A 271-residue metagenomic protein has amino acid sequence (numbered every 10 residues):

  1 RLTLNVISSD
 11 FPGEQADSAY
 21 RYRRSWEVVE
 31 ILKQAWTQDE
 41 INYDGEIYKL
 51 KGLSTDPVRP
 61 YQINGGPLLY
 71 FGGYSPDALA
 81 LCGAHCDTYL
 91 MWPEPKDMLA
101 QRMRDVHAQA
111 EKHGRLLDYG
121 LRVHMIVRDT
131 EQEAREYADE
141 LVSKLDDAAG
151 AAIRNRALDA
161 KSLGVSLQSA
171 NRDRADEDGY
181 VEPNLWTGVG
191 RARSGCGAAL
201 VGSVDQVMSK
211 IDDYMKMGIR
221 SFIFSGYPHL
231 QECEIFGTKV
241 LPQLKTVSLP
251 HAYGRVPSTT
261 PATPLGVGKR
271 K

Functional and structural regions predicted by a protein language model:
L2-V6, L69-G72, D87-M91, L117-H124 (+1 more regions): Hydrophobic faces of well-ordered beta-strands that scaffold small-molecule active sites in alpha/beta enzyme cores
I7-F11, Y74-P76, E94, R122-R128 (+1 more regions): Active-site beta-loop-alpha junctions enriched in small/polar residues
D10-P12, P93-K96, F224-G237: Glycine-rich, proline-tolerant flexible connector loops at the mouths of alpha/beta enzymes
S18-Q62, E94-K216, K245-K271: An alpha-helical appendage that flanks or caps ligand/catalytic pockets
L79-G83, D212: Alpha-helical segments flanking ligand/cofactor-binding loops in enzyme cores
A84-H85, M217: Structural motif
D205-M208, M217, S221-F222, Y227 (+1 more regions): Long, low-complexity C-terminal extensions of enzymes
